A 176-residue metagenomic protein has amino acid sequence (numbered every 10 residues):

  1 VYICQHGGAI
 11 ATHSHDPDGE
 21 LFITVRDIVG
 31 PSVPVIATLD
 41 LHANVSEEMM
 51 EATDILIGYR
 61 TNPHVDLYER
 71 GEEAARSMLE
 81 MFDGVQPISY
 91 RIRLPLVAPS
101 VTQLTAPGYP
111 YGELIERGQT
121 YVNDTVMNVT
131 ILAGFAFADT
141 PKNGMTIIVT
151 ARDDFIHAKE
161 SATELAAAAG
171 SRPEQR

Functional and structural regions predicted by a protein language model:
V1-G84: Active-site histidine-anchored catalytic micro-motif
I3-Q5, S89-R91, D139: Core alpha/beta catalytic barrel or barrel-like domain that forms the active/cofactor pocket in diverse metabolic
A37, N44, P99, F135-F137: Short, flexible coil/linker segments at or flanking structured domains
T53-G58, R93-V97, P141-T146: Short acidic (Asp/Glu) and glycine-rich catalytic loops that position anionic groups and cofactors
G71-A75, L79-N123: Conserved anion/nucleotide-ligand pocket segment
T102-R176: Hard-cation-handling environments
